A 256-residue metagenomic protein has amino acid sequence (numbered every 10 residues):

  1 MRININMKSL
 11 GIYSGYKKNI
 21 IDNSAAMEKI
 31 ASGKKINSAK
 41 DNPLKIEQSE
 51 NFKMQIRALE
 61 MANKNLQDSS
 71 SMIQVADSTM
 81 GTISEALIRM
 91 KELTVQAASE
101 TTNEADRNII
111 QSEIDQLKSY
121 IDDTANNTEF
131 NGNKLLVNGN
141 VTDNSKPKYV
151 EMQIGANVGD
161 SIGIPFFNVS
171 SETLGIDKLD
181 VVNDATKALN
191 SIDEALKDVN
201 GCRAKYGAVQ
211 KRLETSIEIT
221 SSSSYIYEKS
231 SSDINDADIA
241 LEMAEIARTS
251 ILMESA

Functional and structural regions predicted by a protein language model:
M1-A256: Primary detection of the long, small/polar-rich alpha-helical "axial" segments characteristic of bacterial flagellar
